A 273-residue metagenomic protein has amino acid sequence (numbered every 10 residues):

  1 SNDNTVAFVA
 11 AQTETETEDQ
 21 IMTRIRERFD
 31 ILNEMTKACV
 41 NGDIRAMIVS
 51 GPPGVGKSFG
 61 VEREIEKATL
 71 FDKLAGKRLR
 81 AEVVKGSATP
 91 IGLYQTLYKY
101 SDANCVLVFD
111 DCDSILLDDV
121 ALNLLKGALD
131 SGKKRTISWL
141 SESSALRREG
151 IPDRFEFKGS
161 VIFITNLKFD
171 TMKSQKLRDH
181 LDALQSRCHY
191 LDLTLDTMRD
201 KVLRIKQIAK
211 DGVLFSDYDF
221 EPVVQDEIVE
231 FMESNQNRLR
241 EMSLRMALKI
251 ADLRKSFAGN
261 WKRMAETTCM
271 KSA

Functional and structural regions predicted by a protein language model:
V6-G42: N-terminal pre-Walker A segment at the start of P-loop NTPase domains
N41-V61: Walker A/P-loop nucleotide-binding motif
V55, T69-C105, D113-D118: AAA+/P-loop NTPase substrate/partner-engagement loops
E62-T69: A conserved segment at the C-terminal end of the G1
K77-R80, A103-C105, G132, F157-S160 (+1 more regions): Short glycine-/polar-rich loops that comprise or flank the Walker A/P-loop and associated switch/sensor motifs
L117-F157, I164-N166: Conserved catalytic/switch belt of AAA+ P-loop NTPases
Q175-D196: A short helix-turn-beta junction within AAA+ P-loop NTPase domains corresponding to the substrate/partner-engaging
K201-M270: Conserved AAA+ ATPase small/helical "lid" subdomain
